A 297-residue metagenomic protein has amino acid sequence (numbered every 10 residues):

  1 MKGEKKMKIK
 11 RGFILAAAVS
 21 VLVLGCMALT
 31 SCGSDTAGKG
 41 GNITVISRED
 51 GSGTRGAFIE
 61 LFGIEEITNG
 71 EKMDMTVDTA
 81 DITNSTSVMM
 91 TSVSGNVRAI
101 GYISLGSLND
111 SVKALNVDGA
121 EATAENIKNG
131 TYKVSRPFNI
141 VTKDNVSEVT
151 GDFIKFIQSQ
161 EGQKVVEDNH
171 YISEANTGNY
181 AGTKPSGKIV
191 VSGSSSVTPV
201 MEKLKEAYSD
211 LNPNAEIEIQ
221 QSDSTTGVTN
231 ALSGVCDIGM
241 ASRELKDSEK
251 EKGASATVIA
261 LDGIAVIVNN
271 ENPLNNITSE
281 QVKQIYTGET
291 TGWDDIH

Functional and structural regions predicted by a protein language model:
M1-K6: Short, Lys/Arg-enriched N-terminal segments with co-localized hydrophobic residues within the first ~10-30 amino acids
M7-D35: Sec-dependent N-terminal signal peptides of Gram-positive bacterial secreted proteins and lipoproteins
A28, G33-H297: Exported/periplasmic ABC-transporter solute-binding proteins
